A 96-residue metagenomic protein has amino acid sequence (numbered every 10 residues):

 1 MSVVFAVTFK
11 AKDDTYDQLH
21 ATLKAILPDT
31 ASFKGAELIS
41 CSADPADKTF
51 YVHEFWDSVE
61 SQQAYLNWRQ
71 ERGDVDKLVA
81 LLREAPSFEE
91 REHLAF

Functional and structural regions predicted by a protein language model:
V3-F9, L38-L66: Short, well-ordered beta-strand segments in beta-rich or mixed alpha/beta enzyme and ligand-binding folds
K10-H20: Short, surface-exposed ligand-recognition loops at beta-strand->loop->(often short) alpha-helix junctions that present
A25-E37, F55-E89: An amphipathic, aromatic/His-enriched active-site/gating alpha helix that lines ligand/cofactor pockets
S42, E89-R91: Solvent-exposed beta-strand sheet faces enriched in polar/charged residues
E92-F96: Short hydrophobic/aromatic patches at helix-to-coil boundaries
